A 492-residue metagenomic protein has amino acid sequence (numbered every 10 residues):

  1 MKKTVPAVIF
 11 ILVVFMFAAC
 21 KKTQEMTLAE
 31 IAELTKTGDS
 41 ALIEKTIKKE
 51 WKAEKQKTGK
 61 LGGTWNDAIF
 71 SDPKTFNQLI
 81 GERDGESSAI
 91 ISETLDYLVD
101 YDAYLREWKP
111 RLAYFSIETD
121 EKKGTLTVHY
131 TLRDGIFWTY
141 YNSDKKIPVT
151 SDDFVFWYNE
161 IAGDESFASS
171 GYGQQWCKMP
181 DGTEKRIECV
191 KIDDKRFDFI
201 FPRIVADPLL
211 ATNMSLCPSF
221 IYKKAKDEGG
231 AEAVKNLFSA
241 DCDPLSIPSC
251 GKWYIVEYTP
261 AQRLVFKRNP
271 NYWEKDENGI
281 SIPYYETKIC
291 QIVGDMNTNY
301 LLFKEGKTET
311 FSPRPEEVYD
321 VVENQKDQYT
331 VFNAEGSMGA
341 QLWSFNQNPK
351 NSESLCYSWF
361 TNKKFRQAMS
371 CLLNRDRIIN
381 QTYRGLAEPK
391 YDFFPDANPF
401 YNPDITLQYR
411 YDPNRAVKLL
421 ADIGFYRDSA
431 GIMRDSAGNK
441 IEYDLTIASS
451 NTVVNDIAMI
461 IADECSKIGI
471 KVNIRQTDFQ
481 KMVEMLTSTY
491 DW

Functional and structural regions predicted by a protein language model:
I47-W51, G63-K123, P248-C250: N-terminal lobe/hinge region of extracytoplasmic solute-binding protein
D67, F303-E309, P313, Q325-V331 (+2 more regions): Periplasmic binding protein-like
A89, D102-Y104, M214-P283, T287 (+2 more regions): Gly/Pro-rich hinge or "lid" segments in bacterial periplasmic/extracellular proteins
F115-F167, D198, N299-L302, S358-T361: Aromatic- and charge-enriched surface segment that lines or borders ligand/interaction sites
F167-A231: Surface-exposed binding/hinge segments that line and control ligand-binding clefts or catalytic entry sites
A168-G171, V256-K267, Q291-E353, D376 (+1 more regions): Extracellular/periplasmic solute-recognition and catalytic clefts
S239-P244, N271-V321, K471-N473, D478: Ligand-site clamp/hinge motif
W253, T361, C371, P389-S429 (+1 more regions): Structural transition elements
